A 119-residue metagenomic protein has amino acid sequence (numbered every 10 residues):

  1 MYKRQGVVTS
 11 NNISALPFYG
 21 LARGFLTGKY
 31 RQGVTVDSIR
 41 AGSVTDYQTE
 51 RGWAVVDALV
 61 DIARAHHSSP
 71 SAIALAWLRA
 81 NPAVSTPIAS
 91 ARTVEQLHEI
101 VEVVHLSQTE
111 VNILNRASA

Functional and structural regions predicted by a protein language model:
M1-Y2: Short, small-residue-biased leader/transition segments that mark boundaries at the very start of proteins
G6-V60: Glycine-rich, positively charged active-site loop/lid region within alpha/beta enzyme cores that binds and organizes
F18-Y19, W77, E110-S118: Tryptophan-centric aromatic hotspots in well-structured domains and transmembrane helices
G20, I39, Q48-H105: Conserved short secondary-structure transition element at the edge of the structured enzyme core that lines
Y30-R31, E102, A119: A generic structural signal for secondary-structure junctions that act as hinges or helix/strand caps at the edges
